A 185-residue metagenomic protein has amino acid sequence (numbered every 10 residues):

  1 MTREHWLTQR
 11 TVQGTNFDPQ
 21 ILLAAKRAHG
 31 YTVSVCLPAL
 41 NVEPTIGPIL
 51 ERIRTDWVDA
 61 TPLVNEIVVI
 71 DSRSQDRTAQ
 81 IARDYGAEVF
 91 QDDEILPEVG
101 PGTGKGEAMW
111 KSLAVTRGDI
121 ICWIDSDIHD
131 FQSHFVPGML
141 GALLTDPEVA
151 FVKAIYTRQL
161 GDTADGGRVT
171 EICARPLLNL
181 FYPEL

Functional and structural regions predicted by a protein language model:
M1-T55: N-proximal low-complexity "stem/linker" segments adjacent to membrane-targeting elements
K26, R54-P62, L144-D146, E184-L185: Alpha-helix termini
V35, E66-I67, F151: Hydrophobic/aromatic residues located in beta-strands of well-ordered beta-sheets within soluble catalytic
T61, N65, A79-W110, V115: Conserved donor nucleotide-binding strand/loop of the catalytic core
D71-A79: A conserved acidic beta->alpha catalytic loop
P97-K105, M109-K111, F131-L185: Acceptor/aglycone-binding surface of glycosyltransferases and processive sugar-polymer synthases
I121: Short aromatic/hydrophobic "clamp" motif used to bind/position activated sugar donors
D125-F131: The conserved acidic donor/metal-binding loop of glycosyltransferases
